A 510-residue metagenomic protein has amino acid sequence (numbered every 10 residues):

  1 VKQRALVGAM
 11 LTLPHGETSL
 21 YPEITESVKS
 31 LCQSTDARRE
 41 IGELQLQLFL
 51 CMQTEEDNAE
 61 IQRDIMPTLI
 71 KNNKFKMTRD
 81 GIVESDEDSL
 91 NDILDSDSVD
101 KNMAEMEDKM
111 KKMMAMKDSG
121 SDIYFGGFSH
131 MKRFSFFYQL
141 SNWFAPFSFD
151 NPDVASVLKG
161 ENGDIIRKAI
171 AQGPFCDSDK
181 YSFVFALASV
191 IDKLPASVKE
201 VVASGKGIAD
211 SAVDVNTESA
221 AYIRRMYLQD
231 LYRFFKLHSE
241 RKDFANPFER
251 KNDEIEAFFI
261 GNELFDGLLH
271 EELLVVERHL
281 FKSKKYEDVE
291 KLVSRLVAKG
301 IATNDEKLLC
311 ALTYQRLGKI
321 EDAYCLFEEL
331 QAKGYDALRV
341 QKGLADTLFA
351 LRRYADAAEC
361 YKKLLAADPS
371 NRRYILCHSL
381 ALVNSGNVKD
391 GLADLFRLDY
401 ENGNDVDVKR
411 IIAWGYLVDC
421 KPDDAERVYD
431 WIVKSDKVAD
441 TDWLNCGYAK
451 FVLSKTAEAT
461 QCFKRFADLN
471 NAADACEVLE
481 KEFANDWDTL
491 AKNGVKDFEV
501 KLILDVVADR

Functional and structural regions predicted by a protein language model:
V7-S34, F451-D474, L502-D505: TPR/TPR-like (Sel1-like) alpha-helical repeat modules
S148-R339, D346: Alpha-solenoid helical-repeat scaffolds
E272, D305-E306, V340, Y374 (+3 more regions): TPR alpha-solenoid repeat register
